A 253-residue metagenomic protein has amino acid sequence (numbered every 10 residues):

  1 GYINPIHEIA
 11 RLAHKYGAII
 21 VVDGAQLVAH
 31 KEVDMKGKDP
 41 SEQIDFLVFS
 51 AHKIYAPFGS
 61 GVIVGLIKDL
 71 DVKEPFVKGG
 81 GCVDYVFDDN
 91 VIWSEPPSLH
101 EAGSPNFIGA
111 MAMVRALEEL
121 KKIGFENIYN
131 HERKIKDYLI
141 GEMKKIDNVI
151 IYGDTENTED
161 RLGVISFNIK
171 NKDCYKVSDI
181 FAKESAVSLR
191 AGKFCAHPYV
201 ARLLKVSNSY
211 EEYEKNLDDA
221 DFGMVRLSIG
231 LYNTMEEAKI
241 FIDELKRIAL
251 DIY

Functional and structural regions predicted by a protein language model:
G1-Y253: Pyridoxal 5′-phosphate
